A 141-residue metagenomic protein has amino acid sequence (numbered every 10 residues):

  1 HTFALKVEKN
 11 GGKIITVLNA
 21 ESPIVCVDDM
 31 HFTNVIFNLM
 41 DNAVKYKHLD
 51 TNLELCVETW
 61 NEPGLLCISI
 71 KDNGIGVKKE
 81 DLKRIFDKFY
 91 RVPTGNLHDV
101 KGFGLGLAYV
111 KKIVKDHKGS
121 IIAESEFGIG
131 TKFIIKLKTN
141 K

Functional and structural regions predicted by a protein language model:
E8, K13-P23: Conserved catalytic submotifs in the C-terminal HATPase_c
G12, K118-G119: Conserved glycine-rich
A43-V44: Short helix-loop "hinge" at the ATP-lid/N-box region of the Bergerat-fold HATPase_c
N52-G64: Short beta-strand/loop element within the Bergerat-fold HATPase_c
D72: Acidic ATP/Mg2+-coordinating residue in the GHKL
V77-F89: Short conserved segment of the HATPase_c
G106, V110: Short alpha-helical Gxxx[C/S/T] motif in the catalytic ATP-binding
